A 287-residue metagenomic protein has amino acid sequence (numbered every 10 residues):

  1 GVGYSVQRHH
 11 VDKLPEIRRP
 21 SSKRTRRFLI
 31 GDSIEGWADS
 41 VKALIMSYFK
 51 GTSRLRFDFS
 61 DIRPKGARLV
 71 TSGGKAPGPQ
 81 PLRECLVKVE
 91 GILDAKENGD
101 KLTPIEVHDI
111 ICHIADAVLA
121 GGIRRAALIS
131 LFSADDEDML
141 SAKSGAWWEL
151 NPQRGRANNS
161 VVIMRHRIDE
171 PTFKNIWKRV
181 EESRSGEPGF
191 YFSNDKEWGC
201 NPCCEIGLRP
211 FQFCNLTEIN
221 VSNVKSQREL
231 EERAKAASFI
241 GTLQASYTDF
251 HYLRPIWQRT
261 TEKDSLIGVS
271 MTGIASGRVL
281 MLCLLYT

Functional and structural regions predicted by a protein language model:
G1-L82, V180-M281: Function-dense linear segments that define catalytic or interfacial modules in macromolecule-processing proteins
A43, E84-G91, A95, D109-C112 (+5 more regions): Charged/polar, solvent-exposed surface patches and flexible loops
R56-R68, R83-H113, L119-A134, D249-G273: Conserved alpha/beta enzyme-core scaffolds, especially Rossmann-like or related mixed alpha/beta domains that build
D94-P104, D109-I111, A117-K178: Extended, regular secondary-structure scaffolds
Y286-T287: Conserved small/polar residues in nucleotide/adenosyl-binding loops
